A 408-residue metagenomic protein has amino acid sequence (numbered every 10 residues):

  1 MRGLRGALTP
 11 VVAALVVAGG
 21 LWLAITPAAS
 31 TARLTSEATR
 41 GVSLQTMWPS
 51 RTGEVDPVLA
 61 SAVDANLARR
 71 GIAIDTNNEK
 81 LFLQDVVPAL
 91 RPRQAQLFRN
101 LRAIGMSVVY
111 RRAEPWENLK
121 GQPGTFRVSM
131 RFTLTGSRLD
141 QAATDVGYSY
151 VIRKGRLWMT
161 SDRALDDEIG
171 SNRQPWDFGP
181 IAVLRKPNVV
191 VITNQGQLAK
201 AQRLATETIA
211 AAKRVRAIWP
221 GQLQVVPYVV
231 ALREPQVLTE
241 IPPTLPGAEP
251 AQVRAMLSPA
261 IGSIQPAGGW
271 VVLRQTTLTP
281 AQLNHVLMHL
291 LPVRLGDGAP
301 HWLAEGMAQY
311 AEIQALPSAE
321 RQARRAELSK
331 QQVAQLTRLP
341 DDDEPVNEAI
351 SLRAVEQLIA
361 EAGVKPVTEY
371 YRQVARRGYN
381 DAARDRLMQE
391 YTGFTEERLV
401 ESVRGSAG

Functional and structural regions predicted by a protein language model:
M1-A14: N-terminal Sec-pathway targeting helices
L4-R5, A28-W48, R138-P180: Short beta-strand edge/turn micro-motifs at domain boundaries
W22-I72, T76: Short, low-complexity N-terminal intrinsically disordered segments enriched in polar/charged residues
T52-V58, A68-G71, V191-A205, W270-L278 (+4 more regions): Second-shell loop/turn segments in exported
V55-V58, D64-A65, G71, D75-G121: Short solvent-exposed beta->alpha transition segments
F98-A142, V272-Q275: Surface-exposed, charged secondary-structure patches
R185-P300, N380-A383: Juxtacatalytic substrate-recognition/specificity segment
T277-Q282, R294-G408: Acidic/His/Gly-enriched intrinsically disordered linker/tail segments that often contain short helix/coil "MoRF-like"
